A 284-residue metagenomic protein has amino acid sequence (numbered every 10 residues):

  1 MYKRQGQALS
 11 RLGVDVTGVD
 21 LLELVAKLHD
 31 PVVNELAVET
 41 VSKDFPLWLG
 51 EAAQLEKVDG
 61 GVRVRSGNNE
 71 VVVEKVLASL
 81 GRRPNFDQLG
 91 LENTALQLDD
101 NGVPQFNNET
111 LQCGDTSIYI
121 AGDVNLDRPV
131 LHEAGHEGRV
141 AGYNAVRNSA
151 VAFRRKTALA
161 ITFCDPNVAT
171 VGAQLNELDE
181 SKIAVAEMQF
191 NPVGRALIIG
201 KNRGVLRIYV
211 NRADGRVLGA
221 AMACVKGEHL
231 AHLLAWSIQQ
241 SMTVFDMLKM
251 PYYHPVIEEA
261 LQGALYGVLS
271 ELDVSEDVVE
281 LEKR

Functional and structural regions predicted by a protein language model:
M1: Active-site loops and adjacent core secondary-structure elements that bind or stabilize anionic groups
R4-D59, G67, R128-G135, Y143 (+1 more regions): Rossmann-like dinucleotide-binding cores of NAD(P)H-dependent redox enzymes
P46-G50, Y119, A184-A186: General small-molecule cofactor/ligand-binding pocket signal
D59, N93, D100, R212-D214: Short acidic-glycine loop/turn motifs at beta-strand connectors
G60-R63, K182-I183: Short, hydrophobic/aromatic-rich segments at coil-to-beta transitions
V71, K75-R147: FAD-site-proximal beta/loop scaffold in flavoenzymes
Q97-D99, N148-T157, K182-A186: A short alpha-helix-loop-beta-strand transition element characteristic of N-terminal alpha/beta dinucleotide-binding
F163-Q174, D179-R284: Flexible, glycine-rich terminal cap/loop adjacent to redox cofactors in electron-transfer oxidoreductases
